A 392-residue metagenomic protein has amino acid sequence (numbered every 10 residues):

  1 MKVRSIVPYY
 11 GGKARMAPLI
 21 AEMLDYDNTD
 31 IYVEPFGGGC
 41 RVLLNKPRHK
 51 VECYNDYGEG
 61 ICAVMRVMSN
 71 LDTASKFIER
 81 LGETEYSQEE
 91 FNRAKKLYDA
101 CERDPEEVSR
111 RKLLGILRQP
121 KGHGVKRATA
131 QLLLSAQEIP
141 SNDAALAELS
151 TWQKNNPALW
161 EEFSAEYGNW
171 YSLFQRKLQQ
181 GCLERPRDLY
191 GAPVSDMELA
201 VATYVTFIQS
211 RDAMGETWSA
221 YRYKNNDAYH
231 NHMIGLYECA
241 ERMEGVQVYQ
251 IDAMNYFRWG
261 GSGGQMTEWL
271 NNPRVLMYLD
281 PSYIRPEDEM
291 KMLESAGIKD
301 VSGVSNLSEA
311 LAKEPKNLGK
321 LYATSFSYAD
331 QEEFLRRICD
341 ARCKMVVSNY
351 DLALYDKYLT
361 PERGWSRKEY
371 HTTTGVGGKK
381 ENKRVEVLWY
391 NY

Functional and structural regions predicted by a protein language model:
M1-G37, R41-V42: S-adenosyl-L-methionine
M23, Y32-K46, Y54-G58, Y204-R211 (+5 more regions): Conserved proline-anchored active-site loop of SAM-dependent methyltransferases that bridges a beta-strand
N28-I31, H49-V51, M243-V246, C339-M345: Short active-site oxyanion
F36-R41, M233-G235, N349-A353: Short, polar loop motifs at secondary-structure junctions
V51-Q247, G297-P315: Class I S-adenosyl-L-methionine-dependent methyltransferase module
Y57, R242-N255, W259-M266, Y322-Y328: Adenosine-cofactor binding site in Rossmann-like domains, unifying the SAM/SAH pocket of S-adenosylmethionine-dependent
V246, V275, W365: Short, conserved active-site loop motifs that form the nucleotide-linked donor/cofactor pocket
I284, M290-K291, V304-Y392: Long, positively charged, glycine-interspersed low-complexity recognition regions
